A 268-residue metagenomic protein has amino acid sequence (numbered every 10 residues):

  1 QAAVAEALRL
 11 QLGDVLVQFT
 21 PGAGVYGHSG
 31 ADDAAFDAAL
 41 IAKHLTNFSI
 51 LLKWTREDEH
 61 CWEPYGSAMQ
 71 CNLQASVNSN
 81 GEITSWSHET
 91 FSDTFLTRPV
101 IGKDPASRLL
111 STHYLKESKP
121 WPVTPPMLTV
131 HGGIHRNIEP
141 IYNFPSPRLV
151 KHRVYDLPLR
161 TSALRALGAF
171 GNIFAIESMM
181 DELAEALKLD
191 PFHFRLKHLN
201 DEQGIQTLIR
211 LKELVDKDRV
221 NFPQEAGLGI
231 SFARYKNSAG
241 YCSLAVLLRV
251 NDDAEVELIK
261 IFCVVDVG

Functional and structural regions predicted by a protein language model:
Q1-G268: Structural alpha/beta core scaffold segments of enzyme domains
